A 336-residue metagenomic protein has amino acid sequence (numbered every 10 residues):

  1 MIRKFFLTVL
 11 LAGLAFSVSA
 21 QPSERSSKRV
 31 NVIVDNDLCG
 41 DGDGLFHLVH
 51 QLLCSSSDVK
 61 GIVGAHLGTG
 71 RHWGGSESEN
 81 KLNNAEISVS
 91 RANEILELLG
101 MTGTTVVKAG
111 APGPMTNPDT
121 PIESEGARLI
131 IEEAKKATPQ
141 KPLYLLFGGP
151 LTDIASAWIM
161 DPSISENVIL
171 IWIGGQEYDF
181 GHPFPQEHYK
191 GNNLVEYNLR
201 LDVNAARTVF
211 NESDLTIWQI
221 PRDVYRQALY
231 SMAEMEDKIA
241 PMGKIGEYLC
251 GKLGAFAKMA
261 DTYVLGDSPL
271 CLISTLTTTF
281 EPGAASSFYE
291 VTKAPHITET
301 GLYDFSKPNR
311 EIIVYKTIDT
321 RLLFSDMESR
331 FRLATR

Functional and structural regions predicted by a protein language model:
I2-T8: Sec-dependent signal peptide recognition, specifically the positively charged N-region followed immediately by
V9-S19: Hydrophobic h-region of N-terminal signal peptides that target proteins for export in Gram-negative bacteria
E24-G75, E79, P112-Q219, Y225: Active-site histidine-anchored catalytic micro-motif
E24-R29, G70-T138, D304-L322, D326-R332 (+1 more regions): Metal-dependent C-N hydrolase catalytic cores
E24-V32, F46-G61, Y197-R200, N204 (+1 more regions): Conformational coupling and interaction surfaces
K108, I171, L272: Residues in well-ordered beta-strands of folded domains
